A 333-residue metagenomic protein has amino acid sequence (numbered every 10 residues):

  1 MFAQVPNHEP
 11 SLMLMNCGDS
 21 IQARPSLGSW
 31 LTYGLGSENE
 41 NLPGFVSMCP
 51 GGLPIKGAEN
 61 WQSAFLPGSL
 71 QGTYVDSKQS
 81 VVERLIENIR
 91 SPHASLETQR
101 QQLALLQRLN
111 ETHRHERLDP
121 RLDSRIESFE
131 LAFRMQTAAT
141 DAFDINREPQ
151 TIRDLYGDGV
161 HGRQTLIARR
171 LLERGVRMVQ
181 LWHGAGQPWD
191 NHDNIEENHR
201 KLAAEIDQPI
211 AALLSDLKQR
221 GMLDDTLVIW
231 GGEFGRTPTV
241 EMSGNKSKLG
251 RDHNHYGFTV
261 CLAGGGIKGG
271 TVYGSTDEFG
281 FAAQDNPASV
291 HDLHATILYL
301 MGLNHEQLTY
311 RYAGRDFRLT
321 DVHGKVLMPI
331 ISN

Functional and structural regions predicted by a protein language model:
M1-N333: Ligand-binding pockets and gating/stacking loops
